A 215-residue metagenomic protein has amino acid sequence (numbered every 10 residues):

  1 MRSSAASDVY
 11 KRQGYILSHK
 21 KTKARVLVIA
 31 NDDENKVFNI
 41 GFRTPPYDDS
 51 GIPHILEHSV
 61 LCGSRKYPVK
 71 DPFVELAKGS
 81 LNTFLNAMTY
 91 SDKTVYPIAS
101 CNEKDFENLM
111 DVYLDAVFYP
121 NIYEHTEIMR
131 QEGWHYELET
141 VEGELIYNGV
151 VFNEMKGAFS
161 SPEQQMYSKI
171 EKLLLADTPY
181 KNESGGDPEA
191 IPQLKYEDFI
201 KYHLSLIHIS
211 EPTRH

Functional and structural regions predicted by a protein language model:
M1-A6, Y10, I207-H215: Single conserved hydrophobic/aromatic residue that forms the stacking wall/gate of nucleotide- or nucleobase-binding
S4-D32: N- or domain-start disorder-to-order transition segments that initiate the globular core
K21, T44-P46, S100-N102, M155 (+1 more regions): Short, flexible loop/turn elements at secondary-structure junctions
K23-A24, A77-T83, P192-Y202: Short amphipathic beta-strand starts and helix->beta connectors
A30-D115, Y119-P120, T126-I128, S160-Q164 (+1 more regions): M16/MPP (pitrilysin/insulinase) zinc-metallopeptidase core fold and M16-derived inactive scaffolds
R43, V95-A99, G133-T140, M155 (+2 more regions): Conserved short loop/turn motifs at secondary-structure junctions
G63-R65, L109-Y123, T140-I207: Scaffold signal of the M16-like zinc-metallopeptidase fold and its non-catalytic homologs
K78, S91-V95, H125-G149, G157: Short, glycine/charge-rich beta-strand/loop segments that flank catalytic centers and engage negatively charged groups
